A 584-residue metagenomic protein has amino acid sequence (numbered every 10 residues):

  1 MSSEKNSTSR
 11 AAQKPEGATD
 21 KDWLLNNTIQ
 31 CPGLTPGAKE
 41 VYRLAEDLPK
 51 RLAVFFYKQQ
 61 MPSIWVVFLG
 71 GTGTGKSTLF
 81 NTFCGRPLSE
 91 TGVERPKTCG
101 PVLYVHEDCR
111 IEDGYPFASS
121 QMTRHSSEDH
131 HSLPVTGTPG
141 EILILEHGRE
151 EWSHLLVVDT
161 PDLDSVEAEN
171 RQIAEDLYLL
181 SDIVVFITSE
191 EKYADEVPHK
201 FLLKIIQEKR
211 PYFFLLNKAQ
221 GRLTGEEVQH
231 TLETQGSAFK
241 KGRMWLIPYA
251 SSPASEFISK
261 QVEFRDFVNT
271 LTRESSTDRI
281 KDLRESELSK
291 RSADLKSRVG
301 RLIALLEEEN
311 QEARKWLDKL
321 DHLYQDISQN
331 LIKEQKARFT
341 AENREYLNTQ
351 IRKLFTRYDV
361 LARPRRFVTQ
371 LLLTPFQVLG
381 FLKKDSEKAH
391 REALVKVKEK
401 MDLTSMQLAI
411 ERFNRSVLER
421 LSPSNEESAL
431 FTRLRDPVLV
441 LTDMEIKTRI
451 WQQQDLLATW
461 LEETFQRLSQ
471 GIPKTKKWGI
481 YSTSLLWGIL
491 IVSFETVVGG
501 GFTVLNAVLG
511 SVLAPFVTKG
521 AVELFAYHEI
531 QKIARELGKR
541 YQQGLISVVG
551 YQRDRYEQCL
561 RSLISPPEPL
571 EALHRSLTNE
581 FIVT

Functional and structural regions predicted by a protein language model:
M1-M61, F264, V268-P473, G538 (+2 more regions): Extended helical scaffolds that flank P-loop GTPase cores
S2-V158: Conserved G1/Walker A P-loop phosphate-binding module
P62-F117, F381, D385, A389-S422 (+1 more regions): Conserved mid-sequence domains
W65, T160, T188-E190, I205 (+3 more regions): Glycine-rich phosphate-binding loop of nucleotide-binding enzymes
F83, P87, V105-G114, S181 (+14 more regions): Conserved NTP-handling cores and scaffolds of large molecular machines
Q121-L156, S165, E169-R243: Conserved C-terminal guanine-recognition region of P-loop GTPase G domains, centered on the G4
Q220-I280: Canonical P-loop GTPase G-domain recognition
S469-G544: Transmembrane alpha-helical hairpins and terminal membrane-anchor modules
